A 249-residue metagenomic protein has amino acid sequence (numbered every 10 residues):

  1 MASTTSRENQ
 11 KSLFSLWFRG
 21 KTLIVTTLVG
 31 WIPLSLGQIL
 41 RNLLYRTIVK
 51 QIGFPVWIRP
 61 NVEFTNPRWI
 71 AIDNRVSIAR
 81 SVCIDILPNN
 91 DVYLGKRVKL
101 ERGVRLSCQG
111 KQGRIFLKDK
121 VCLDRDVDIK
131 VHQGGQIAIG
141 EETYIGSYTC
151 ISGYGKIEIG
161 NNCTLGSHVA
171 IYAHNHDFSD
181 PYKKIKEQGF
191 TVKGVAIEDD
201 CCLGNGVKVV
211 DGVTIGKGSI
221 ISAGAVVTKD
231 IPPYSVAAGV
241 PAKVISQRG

Functional and structural regions predicted by a protein language model:
M1-P55, N162, H168-V169, A173-Q188 (+8 more regions): Terminal amphipathic alpha-helical/low-complexity segments used for targeting or macromolecular assembly
T4-L13, L23-L34, I48-V56, R75-R80 (+3 more regions): Short, charge-rich amphipathic segments
E63, P67-I72, I78-V213, R248-G249: Flexible, glycine/small-residue-enriched loop-and-beta-strand segment within the central core of proteins
V226-T228: Short hydrophobic beta-strand element within catalytic cores of glycosyltransferases and related nucleotide-activated
